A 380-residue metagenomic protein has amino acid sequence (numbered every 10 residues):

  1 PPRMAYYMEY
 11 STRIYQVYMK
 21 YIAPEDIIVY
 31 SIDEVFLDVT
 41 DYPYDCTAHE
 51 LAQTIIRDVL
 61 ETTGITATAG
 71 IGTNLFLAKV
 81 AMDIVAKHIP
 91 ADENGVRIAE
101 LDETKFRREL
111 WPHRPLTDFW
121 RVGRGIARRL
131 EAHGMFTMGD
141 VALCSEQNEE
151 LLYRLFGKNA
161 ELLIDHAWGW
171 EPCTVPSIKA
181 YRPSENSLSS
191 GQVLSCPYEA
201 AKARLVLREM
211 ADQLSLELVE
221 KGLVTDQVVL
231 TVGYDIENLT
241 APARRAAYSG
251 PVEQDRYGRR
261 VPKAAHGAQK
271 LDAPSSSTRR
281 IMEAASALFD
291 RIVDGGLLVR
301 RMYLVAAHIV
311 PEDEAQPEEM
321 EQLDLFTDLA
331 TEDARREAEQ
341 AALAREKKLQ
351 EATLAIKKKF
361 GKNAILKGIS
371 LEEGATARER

Functional and structural regions predicted by a protein language model:
P1-V175, L325-R380: Gly/Gly-Pro- and Ser/Thr-rich, intrinsically disordered tail segments characteristic of DNA damage-repair and tolerance
Y30-E34, G72-L75, L223-Q227, L297-R301: Short Gly/Ser/Thr- and Asp/Glu-enriched loop/turn motifs at secondary-structure junctions
D41-Y42, T73-A78, V232-L239, A307-D313 (+1 more regions): Short, internal active-site loops enriched in acidic
T66-T68, V229, Y303: Residues at or immediately flanking beta-strands
D118, R128-V299, E314, M320: DNA-contacting surface of Y-family translesion DNA polymerases
G258-R380: Acidic, metal-coordinating catalytic segment for phosphate/diphosphate chemistry, firing primarily on the Nudix
